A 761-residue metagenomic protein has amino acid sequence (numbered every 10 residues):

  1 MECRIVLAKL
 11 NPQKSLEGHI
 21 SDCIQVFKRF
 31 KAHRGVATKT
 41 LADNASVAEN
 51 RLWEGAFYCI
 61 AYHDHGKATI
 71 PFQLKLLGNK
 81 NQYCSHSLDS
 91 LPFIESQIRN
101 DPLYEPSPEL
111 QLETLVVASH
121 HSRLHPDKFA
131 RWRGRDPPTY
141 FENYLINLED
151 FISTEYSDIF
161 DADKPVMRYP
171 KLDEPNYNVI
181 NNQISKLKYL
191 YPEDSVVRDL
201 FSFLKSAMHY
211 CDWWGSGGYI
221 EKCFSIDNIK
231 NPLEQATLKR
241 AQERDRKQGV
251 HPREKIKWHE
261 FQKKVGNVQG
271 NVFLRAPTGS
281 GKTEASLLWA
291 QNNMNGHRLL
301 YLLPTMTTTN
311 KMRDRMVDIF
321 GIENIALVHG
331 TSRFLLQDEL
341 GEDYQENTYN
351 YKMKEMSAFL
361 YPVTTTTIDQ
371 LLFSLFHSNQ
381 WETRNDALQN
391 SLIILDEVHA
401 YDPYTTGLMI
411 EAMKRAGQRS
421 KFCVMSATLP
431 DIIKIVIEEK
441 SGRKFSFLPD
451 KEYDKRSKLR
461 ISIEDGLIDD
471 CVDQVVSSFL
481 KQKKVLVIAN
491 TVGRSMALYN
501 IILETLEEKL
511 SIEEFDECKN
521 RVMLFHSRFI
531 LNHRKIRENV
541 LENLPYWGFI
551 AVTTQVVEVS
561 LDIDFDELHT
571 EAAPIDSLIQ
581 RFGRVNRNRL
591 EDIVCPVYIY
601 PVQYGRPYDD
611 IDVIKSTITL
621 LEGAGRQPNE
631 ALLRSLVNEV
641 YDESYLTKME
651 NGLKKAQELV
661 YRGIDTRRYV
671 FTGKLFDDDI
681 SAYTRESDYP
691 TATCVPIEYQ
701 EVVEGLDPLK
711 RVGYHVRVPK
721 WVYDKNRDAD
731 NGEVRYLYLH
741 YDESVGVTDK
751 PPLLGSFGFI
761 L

Functional and structural regions predicted by a protein language model:
E2-Q235: Accessory nucleic-acid engagement/destabilization modules that flank
V268-W289: Walker A/P-loop
H297-F320, H329-S332, L429-I433: Conserved Walker A/P-loop ATP-binding site and its immediately adjacent core in helicase/helicase-like ATPase domains
R298-T309, S478-E504, L524: Conserved strand-helix element at the start of the C-terminal RecA-like helicase core
E323-H377: Inter-Walker segment of RecA-like/P-loop motor cores
E382-L392, V398-K451: Post-DEXD/H (motif II) to motif III coupling segment of the RecA-like Helicase ATP-binding lobe
D431-L480: Interdomain hinge/linker at the junction between the two RecA-like core domains of SF2 helicases
D473-S477, G493, A497-E504, E508-N543 (+1 more regions): C-terminal helicase lobe and adjacent C-terminal extensions/tails of nucleic-acid helicase motors
